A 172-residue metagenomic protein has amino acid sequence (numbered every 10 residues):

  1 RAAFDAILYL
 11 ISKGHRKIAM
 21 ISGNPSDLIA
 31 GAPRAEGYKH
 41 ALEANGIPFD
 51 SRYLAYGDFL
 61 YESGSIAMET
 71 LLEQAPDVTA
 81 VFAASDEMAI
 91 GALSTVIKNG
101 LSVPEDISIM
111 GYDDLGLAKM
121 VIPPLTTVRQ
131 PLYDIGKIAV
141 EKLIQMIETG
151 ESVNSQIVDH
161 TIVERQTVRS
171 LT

Functional and structural regions predicted by a protein language model:
R1-T172: Bacterial carbohydrate/catabolite-sensing allosteric modules
